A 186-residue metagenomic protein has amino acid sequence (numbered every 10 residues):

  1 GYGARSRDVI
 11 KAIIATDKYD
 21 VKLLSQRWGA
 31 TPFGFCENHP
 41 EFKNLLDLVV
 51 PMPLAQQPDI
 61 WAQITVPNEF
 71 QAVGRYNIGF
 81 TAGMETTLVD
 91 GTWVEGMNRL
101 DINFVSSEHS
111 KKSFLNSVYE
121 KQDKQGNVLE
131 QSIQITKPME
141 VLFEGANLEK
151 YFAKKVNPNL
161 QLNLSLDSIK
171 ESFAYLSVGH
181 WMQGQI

Functional and structural regions predicted by a protein language model:
R5-R7, A15, D20, L148-I186: Conserved catalytic-core segment of nucleotide-activated headgroup transferases in glycan assembly
I13-I14, F114: Hydrophobic alpha-helical packing residues
Y19-P32: A short beta-strand-loop structural module common to alpha/beta enzyme folds
D20-V21, N77, M139: Hydrophobic anchor at the start of a short beta-strand that flanks the dinucleotide cofactor-binding loop
L24, F80, V141-L142: Hydrophobic residues at beta-strand termini and immediately following loops that shape nucleotide-binding pockets
A30-S113: Extended catalytic core of nucleotide-activated donor transferases of GT-like folds
D101-L162: Donor nucleotide-sugar binding/catalytic pocket of nucleotide-sugar-dependent glycosyltransferases
